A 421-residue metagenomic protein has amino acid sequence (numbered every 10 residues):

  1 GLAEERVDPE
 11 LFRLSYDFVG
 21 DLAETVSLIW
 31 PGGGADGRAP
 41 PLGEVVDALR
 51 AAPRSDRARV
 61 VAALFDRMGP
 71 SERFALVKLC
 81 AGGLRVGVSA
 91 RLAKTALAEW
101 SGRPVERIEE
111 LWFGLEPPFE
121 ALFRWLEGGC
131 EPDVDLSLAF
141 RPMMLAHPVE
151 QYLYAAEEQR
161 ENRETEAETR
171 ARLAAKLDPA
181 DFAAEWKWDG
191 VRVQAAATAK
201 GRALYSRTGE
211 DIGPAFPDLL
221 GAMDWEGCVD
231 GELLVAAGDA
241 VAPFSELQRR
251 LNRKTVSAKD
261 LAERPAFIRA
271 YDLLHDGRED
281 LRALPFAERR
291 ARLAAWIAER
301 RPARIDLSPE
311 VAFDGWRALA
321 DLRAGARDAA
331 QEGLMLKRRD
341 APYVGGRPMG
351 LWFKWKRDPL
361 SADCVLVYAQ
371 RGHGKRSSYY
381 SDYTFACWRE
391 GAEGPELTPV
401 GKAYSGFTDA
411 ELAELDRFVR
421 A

Functional and structural regions predicted by a protein language model:
G1-L273, G277-A312, T384-A386, E390-P399 (+1 more regions): N-terminal nucleic-acid-engaging modules of covalent nucleotidyltransferase systems
H147-F182, W316-L322, L336-H373: Flexible, glycine/threonine-enriched loop-and-boundary segments that flank and lead into catalytic domains of large
D181, V191-V193, Q331, G350-W352 (+2 more regions): Short glycine-rich loop/turn motifs
A196-T198, G345-P348, R376-S381: Short glycine/proline-enriched turns and hinge-like loops at secondary-structure junctions
R269, G333-L336, Y368, D382-T384: Conserved, well-structured core segments
A295-V344: Metal-assisted phosphate- and nucleotidyl-transfer catalytic regions
R371-R376, V400-A410: Short, contiguous acidic/charged loop-to-helix segments that flank catalytic cores in large enzymes
F418-A421: C-terminal structured "cap/appendage" subdomains that terminate the fold
